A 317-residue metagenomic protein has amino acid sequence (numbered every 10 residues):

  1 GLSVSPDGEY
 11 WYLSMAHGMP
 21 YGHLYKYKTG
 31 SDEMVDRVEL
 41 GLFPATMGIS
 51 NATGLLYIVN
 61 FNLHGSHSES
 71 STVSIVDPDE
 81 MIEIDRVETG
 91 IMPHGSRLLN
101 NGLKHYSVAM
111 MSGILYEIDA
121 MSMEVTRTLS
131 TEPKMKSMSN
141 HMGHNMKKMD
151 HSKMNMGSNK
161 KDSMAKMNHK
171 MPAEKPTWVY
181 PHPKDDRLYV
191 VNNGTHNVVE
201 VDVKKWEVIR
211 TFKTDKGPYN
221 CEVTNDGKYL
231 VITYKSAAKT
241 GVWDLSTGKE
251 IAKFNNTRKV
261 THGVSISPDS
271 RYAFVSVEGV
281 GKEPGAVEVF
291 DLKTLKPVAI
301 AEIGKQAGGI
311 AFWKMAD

Functional and structural regions predicted by a protein language model:
G1-D317: Predominantly soluble domains enriched in secretory-pathway, periplasmic, or organellar proteins
